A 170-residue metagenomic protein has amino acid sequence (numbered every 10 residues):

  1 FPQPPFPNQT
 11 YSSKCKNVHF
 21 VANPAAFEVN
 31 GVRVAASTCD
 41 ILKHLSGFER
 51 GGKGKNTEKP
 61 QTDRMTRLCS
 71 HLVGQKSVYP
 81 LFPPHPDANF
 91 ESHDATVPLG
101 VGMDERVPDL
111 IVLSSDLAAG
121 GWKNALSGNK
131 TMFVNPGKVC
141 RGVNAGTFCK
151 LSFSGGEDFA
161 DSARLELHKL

Functional and structural regions predicted by a protein language model:
F1-L170: Extended recognition/assembly regions associated with phosphoester-bond processing machinery
